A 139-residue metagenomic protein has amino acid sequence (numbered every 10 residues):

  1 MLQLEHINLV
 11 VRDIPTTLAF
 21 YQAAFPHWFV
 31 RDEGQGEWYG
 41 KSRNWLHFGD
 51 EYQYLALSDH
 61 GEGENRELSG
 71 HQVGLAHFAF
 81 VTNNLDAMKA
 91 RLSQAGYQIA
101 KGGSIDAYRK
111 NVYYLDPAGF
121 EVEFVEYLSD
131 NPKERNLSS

Functional and structural regions predicted by a protein language model:
M1-L18, L75-F80, D130-S139: N-terminal beta-strand motif that seeds the catalytic metal site of vicinal oxygen chelate
Q3, S42, E51-Q53, H71-A76 (+1 more regions): Residues that flank catalytic or metal-binding motifs in active/ligand-binding sites
N8-Q53: Core segments of cupin and vicinal oxygen chelate
V30-D32, G40, E62-E67, P132-K133: A short, acidic/glycine-rich surface segment
R31-G34, K89-S139: Vicinal oxygen chelate
D50-Y54, G61-G63, L85: Short, charged/polar surface micro-motifs in flexible loops or helix N-caps
L57-D59, E126: Residue-level recognition of conserved beta-strand positions in structured domain cores
H71-G74, F78-L92: Mid-chain, well-packed structural core segment of small domains
